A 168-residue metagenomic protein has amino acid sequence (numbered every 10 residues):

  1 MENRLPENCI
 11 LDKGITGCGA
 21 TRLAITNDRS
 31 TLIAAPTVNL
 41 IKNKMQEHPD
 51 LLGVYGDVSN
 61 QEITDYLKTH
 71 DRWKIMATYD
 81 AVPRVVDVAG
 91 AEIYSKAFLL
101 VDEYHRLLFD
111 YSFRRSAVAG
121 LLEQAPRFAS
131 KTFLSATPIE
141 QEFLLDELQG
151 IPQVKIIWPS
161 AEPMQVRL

Functional and structural regions predicted by a protein language model:
M1-E7: Pre-Walker A adenine-sensing motif
E2, T21-I25, T64-L67, A91 (+1 more regions): Short amphipathic alpha-helical segments and helix-helix/interface helices
E7, N27-S30, H70-W73, Y94-A97 (+2 more regions): Short, well-ordered alpha-helix to beta-strand connector turns
N8, T137-L168: Interdomain hinge/linker at the junction between the two RecA-like core domains of SF2 helicases
D12: Hydrophobic anchor at the beta1->P-loop junction of P-loop NTPases
T16, A20-D57, D80-A81, P138-L144: Conserved Walker A/P-loop ATP-binding site and its immediately adjacent core in helicase/helicase-like ATPase domains
H48-G90: Inter-Walker segment of RecA-like/P-loop motor cores
T78-V82, A89-T132: SF2 helicase catalytic motif II
